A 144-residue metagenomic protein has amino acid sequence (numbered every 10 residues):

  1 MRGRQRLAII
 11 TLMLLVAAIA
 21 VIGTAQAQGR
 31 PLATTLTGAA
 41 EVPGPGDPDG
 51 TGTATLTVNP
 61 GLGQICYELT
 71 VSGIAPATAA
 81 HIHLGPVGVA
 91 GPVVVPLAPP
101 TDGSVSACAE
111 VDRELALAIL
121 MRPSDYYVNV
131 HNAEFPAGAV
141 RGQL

Functional and structural regions predicted by a protein language model:
M1-T11: Bacterial N-terminal signal peptides that target proteins for export
I10-A20: Bacterial N-terminal signal peptides
V21-A80, L84-L144: Metal-centered catalytic cores of metalloenzymes
